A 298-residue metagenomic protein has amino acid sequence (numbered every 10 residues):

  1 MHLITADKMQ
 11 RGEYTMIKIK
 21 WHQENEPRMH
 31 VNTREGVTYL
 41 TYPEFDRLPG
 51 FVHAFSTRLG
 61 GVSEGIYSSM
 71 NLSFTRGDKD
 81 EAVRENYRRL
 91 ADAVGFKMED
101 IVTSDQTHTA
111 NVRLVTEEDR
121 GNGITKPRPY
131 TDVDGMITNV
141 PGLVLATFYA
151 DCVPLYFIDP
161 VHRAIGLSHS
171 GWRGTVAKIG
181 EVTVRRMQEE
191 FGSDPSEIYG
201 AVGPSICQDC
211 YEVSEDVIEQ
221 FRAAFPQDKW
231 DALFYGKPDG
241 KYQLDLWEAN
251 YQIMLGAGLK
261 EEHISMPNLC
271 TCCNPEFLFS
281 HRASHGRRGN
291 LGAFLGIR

Functional and structural regions predicted by a protein language model:
H2-R298: Active-site microenvironment for binding and transforming phosphate-containing groups
